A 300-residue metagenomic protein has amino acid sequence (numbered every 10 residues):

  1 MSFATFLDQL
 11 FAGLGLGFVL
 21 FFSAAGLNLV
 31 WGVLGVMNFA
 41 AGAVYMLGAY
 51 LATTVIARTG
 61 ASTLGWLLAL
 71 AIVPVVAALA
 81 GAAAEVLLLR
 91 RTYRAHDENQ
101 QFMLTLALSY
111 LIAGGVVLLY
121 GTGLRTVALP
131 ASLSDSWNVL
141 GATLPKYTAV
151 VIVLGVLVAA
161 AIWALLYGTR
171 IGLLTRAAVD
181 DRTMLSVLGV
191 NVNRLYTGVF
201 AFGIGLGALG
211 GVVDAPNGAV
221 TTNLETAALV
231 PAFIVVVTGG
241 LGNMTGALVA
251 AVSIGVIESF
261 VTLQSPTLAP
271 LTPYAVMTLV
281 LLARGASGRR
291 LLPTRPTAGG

Functional and structural regions predicted by a protein language model:
M1-S23, L51, T63-L70, H96-F102 (+4 more regions): Membrane-interfacial amphipathic/re-entrant helices at transmembrane-helix boundaries
S2-A12, L166-R170, Y196-V236, E258-L271: Inter-helical junctions in multi-pass inner-membrane proteins, predominant in energy-converting antiporter-like
F11, V33-A83: Membrane-embedded helix boundary and interhelical linker motif in transport proteins
L27-A49, W66, A95-Q100, I171 (+5 more regions): Short, non-helical or kinked segments that cap or interrupt transmembrane helices
G32-M37, L79-L124, G168-R170, T226-L241 (+1 more regions): Short loop segments and helix-boundary regions at transmembrane helix junctions of multi-pass inner-membrane proteins
T92, E98-G168, L195-G198, F260 (+1 more regions): Transmembrane helix-bundle core of multi-pass membrane transporters and related energy-transducing complexes
L119, D180-V187, N191-R194, Q264-G300: Cytosolic-side transmembrane-helix boundaries in multi-pass membrane proteins
T143-V220, M244-A250: Helix-loop-helix "hairpin" substructures at the membrane interface of multi-pass membrane proteins
